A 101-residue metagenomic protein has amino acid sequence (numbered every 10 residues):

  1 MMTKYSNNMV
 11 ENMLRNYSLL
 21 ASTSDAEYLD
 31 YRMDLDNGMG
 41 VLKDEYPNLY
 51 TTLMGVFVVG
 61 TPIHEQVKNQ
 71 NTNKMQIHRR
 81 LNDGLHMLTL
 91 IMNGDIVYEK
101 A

Functional and structural regions predicted by a protein language model:
M1-D44, H64-E65, L90-A101: N-terminal interaction/assembly modules
Y46-L49: The N-cap/first-turn positions of alpha helices within or immediately adjacent to helix-turn-helix DNA-binding domains
T52-L53: A short pre-motif secondary-structure segment
V56: Cytosolic nucleotide-binding catalytic cores of signal-transduction proteins
V59-Q76: Helix-turn-helix DNA-binding module
N73, I77-D95: DNA major-groove recognition helices of helix-turn-helix
